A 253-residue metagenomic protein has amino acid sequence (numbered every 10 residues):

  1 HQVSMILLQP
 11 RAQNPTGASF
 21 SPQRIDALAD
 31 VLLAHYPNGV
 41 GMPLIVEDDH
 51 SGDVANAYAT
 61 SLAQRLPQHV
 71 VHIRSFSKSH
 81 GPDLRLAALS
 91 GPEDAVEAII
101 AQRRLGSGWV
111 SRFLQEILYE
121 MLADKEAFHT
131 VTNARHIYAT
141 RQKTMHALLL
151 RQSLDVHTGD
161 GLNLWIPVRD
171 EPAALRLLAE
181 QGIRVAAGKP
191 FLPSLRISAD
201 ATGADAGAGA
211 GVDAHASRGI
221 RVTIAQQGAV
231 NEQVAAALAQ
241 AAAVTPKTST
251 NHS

Functional and structural regions predicted by a protein language model:
H1-S253: PLP-dependent class I/II
